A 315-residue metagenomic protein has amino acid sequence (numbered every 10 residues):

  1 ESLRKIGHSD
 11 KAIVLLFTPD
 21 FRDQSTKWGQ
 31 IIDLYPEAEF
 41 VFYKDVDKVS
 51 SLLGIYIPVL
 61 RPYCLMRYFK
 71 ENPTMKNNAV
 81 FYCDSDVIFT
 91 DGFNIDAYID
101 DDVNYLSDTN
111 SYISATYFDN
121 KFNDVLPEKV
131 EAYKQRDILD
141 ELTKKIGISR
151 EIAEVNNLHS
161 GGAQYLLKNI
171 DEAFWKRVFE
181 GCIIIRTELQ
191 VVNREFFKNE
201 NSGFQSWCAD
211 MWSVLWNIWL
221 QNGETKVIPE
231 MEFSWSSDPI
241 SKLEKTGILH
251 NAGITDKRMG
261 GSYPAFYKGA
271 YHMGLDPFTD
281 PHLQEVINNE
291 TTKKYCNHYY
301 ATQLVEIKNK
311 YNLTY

Functional and structural regions predicted by a protein language model:
E1, L53-P62, F174, S206-D210: Phosphate/oxyanion-binding active-site loops and adjacent basic polyanion-contact surfaces
E1-I57, Y68-N77: N-terminal anchoring/stem segment of glycosyltransferases
L16-F21, Y82-D84, M231-S236: Short amphipathic alpha-helical segments embedded in low-complexity Lys/Glu-rich regions
D23-Q24, S50-S51, I88-G92, A97 (+4 more regions): Short catalytic/ligand-binding loop motif for oxyanion handling, primarily in non-cytosolic enzymes, centered on
V59-N120: GT-A fold catalytic core of metal-dependent nucleotide-sugar glycosyltransferases, centered on the diacidic
Y68, L106-A153, L158-G162: Surface cap/lid and interfacial helix-loop subdomains adjacent to catalytic sites that gate substrate access
R136-A252: Catalytic core and acceptor-binding pocket of nucleotide-sugar-dependent glycosyltransferases
N201, Q205-S206, T225-K226, E230-Y315: C-terminal catalytic/acceptor-binding lobe
